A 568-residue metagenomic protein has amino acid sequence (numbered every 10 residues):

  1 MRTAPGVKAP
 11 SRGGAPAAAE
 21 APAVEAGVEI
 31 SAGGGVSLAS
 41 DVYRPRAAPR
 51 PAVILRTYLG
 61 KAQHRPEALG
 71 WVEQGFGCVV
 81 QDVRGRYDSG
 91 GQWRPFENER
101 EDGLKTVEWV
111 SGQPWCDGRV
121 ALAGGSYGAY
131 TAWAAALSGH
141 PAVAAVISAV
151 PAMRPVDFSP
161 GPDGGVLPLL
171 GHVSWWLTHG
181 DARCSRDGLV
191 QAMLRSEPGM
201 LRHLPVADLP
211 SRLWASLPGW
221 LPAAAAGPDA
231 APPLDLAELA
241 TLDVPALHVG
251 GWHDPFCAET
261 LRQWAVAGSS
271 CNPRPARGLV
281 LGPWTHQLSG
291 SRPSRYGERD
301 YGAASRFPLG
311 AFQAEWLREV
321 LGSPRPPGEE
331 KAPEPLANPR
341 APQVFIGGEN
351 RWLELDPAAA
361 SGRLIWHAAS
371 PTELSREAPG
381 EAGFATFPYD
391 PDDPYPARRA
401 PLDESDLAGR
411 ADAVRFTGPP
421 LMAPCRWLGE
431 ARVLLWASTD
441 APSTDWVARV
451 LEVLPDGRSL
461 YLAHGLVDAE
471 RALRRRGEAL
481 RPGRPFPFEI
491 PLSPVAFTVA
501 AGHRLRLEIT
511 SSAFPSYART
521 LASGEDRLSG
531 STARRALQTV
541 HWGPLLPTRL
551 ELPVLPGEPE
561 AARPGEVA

Functional and structural regions predicted by a protein language model:
R2, L201, R295-A568: C-terminal, loop-rich substrate-recognition/catalytic regions characterized by aromatic stacking residues
P10-A47, L421-A423: N-terminal cap/lid segment of alpha/beta-hydrolase-fold proteins
P49-Y58: Short beta-strand element of the alpha/beta-hydrolase
V72-D88: Conserved alpha/beta-hydrolase
P95-Q113: Alpha/beta-hydrolase active-site loop
P114-S126: Alpha/beta-hydrolase fold nucleophile elbow
L137-T241: Accessory cap/linker subdomain of secreted extracellular hydrolases
H248-G250: Short beta-strand/loop motif that positions the catalytic acidic residue of the alpha/beta-hydrolase fold
